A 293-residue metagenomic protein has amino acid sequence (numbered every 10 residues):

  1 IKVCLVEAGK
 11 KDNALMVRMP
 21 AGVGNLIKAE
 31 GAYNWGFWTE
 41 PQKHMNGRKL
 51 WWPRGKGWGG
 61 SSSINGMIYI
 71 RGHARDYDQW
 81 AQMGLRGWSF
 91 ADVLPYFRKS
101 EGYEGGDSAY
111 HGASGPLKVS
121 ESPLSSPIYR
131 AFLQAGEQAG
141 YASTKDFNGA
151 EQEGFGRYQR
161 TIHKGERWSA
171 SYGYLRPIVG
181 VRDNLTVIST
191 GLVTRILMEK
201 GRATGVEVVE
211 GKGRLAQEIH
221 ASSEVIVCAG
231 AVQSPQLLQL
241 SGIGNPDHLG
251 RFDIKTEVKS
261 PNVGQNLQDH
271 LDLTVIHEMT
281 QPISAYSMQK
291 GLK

Functional and structural regions predicted by a protein language model:
I1-Y96, K259-N262, H270, I276-E278: N-terminal glycine-rich phosphate/pyrophosphate-binding loop and immediately adjacent elements
N13, M45-R48, A81-A203, E207 (+1 more regions): Conserved redox-cofactor binding core of oxidoreductases
A14-M19, S61, M67, G106-S108 (+4 more regions): Short, solvent-exposed loop/turn and secondary-structure capping segments
G57-S63, A74-A81, A113-K118, E218 (+3 more regions): Flexible glycine/proline-enriched surface loops and loop-helix/loop-strand junctions
G213-V232: Core beta-strand elements of the Rossmann-like FAD/NAD(P) dinucleotide-binding domain in flavoenzyme oxidoreductases
V227-F252, V275: Flavin (primarily FAD) binding-site architecture
N245-K293: Mid-to-C-terminal "cap/lid" subdomains and adjacent gly/pro-rich loops that border and regulate access to redox
